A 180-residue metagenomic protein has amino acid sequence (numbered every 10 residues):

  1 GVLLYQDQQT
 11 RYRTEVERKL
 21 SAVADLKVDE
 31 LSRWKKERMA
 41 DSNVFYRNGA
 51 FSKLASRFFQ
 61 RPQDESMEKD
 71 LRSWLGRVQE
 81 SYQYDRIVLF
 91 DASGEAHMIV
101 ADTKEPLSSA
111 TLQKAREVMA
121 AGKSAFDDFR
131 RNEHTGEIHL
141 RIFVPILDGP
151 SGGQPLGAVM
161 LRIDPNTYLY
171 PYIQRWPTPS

Functional and structural regions predicted by a protein language model:
G1-Q63, G76, E80-D85, I138-L140: Juxtamembrane extracytoplasmic/periplasmic/luminal helical "stalk" adjacent to the first N-terminal
E37-F45, G76-A96, K123-S124, Q174-S180: Short N-terminal helix-loop-first-beta-strand/juxtamembrane motif that initiates sensory/input modules
F45, K53-A55, G94-D102: Amphipathic coiled-coil signal-relay and dimerization helices
S66-Q83, D102-K114, R131, L147-S180: Solvent-exposed, extracytoplasmic
A120-D128: PAS/PAS-like sensory domains
T135-I146: A short beta-strand signature within small-molecule sensing/ligand-binding domains used in signal transduction
